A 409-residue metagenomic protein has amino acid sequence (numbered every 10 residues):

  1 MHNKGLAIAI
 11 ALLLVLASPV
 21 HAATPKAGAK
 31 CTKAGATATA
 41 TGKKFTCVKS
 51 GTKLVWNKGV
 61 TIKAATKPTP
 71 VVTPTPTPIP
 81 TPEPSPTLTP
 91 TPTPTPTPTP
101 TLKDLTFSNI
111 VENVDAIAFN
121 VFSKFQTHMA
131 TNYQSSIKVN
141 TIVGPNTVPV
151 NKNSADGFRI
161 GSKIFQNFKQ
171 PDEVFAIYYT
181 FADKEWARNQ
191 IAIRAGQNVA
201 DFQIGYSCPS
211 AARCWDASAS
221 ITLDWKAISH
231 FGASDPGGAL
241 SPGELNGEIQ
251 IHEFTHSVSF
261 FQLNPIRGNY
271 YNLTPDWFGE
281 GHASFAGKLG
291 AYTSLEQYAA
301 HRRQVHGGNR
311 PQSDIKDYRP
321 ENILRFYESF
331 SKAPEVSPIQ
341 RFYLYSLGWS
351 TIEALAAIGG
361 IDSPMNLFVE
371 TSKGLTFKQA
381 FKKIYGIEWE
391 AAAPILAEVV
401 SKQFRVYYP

Functional and structural regions predicted by a protein language model:
H2-A22: Secretory targeting and sorting signals
A23-A38: Secreted, propeptide-processed cysteine-rich mini-domains
T24, A65-T101, L396, Q403: Ser/Thr-rich, Proline-interspersed low-complexity disordered segments
T41-K49: Extracellular disulfide-bonded cysteine-rich modules/repeats
P96-A239, G243-E248, G386-A393, Q403-F404: Non-catalytic architectural context of zinc metalloproteases
N140-K152, A233-L245, G268-T274, E335-F342 (+3 more regions): Second-shell loop/turn segments in exported
S207-S313: Zinc-dependent metallopeptidase catalytic helix centered on the HExxH motif and its immediate flanking segment
G268-S346, I358, F368-P409: Acidic/His/Gly-enriched intrinsically disordered linker/tail segments that often contain short helix/coil "MoRF-like"
